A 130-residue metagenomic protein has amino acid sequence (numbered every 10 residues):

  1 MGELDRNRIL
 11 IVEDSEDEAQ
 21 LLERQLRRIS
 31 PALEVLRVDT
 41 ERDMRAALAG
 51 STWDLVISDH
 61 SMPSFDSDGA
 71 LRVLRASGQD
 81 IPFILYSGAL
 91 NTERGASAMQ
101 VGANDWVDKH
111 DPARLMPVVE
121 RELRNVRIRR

Functional and structural regions predicted by a protein language model:
M1: Short, flexible, solvent-exposed loop/turn segments with mixed acidic/basic and small polar residues
L4-N7, D14-P31, L36, A46-R130: N-terminal membrane insertion elements
D43: Short acidic active-site motifs
